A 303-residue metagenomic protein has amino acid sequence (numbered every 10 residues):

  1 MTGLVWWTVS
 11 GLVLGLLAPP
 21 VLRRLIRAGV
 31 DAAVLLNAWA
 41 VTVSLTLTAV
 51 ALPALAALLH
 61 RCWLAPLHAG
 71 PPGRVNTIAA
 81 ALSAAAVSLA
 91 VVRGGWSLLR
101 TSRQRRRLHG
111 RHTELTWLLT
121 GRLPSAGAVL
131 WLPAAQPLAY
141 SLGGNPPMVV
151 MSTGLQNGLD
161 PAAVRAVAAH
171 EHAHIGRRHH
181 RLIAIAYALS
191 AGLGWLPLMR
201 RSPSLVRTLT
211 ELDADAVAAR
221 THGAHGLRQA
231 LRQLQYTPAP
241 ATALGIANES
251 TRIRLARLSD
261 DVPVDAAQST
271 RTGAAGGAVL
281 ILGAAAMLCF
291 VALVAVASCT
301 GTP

Functional and structural regions predicted by a protein language model:
M1-D31, W39: Membrane-anchoring/interfacial helices and their immediately flanking loops in integral membrane proteins
T2-L4, M287-P303: Juxtamembrane boundary at the C-terminal end of a transmembrane helix
L4-T8, A38-V41, V75-A85: Alpha-helical transmembrane segments
V13, L17-P19, A33-N37, V41-A57: Membrane-anchoring signal-anchor transmembrane alpha-helices and their immediate flanking context
A18, L22-L35, A79, S83 (+2 more regions): Polar-ligand-bearing catalytic/cofactor-coordination segments of membrane-embedded or membrane-tethered inner-membrane
G29-T42, A69-V75: Membrane-interface segments at loop-to-transmembrane junctions
T48-G110: Transmembrane alpha-helices and immediately adjacent membrane-cytoplasm interface residues in multi-pass integral
T272-A295: Final/C-terminal transmembrane alpha-helix of multipass membrane proteins
